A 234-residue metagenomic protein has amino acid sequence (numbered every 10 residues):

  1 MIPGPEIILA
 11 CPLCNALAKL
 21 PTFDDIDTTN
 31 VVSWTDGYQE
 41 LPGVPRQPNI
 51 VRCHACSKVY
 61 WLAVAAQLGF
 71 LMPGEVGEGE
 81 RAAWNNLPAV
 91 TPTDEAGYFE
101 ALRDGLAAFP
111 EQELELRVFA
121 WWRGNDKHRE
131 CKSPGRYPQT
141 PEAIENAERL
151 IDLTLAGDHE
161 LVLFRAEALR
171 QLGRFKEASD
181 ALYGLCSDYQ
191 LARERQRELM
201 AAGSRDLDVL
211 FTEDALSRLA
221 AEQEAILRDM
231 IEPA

Functional and structural regions predicted by a protein language model:
M1-R81: N-terminal cysteine/histidine-rich coordination modules
V64-A156: Extended interfacial segments that mediate partner engagement and assembly in macromolecular machines
Y98-G105, G135-T154, K176-S187, F211-M230: Alpha-helical repeat scaffolds
E160-V162, S187-G203: Boundary/linker segments of alpha-helical solenoid repeat arrays
P233-A234: Conserved phosphate-interacting/catalytic interface
